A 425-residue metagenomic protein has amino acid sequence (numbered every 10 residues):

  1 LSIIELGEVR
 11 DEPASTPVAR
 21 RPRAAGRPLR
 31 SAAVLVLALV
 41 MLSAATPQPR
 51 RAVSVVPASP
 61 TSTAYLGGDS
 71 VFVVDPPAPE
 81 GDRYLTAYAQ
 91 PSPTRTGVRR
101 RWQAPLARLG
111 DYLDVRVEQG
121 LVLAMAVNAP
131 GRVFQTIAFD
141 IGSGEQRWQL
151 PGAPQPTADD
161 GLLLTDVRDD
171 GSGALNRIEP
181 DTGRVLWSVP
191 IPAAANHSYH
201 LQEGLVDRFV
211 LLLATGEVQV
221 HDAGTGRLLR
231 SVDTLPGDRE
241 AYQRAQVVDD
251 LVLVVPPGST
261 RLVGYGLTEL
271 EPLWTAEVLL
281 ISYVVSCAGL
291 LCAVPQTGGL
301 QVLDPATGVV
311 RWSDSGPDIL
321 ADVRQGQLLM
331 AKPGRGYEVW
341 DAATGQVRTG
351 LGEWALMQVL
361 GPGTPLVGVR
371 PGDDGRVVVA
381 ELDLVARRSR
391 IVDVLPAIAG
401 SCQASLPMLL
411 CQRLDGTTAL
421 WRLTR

Functional and structural regions predicted by a protein language model:
L1-R425: Secretory-pathway ectodomains
